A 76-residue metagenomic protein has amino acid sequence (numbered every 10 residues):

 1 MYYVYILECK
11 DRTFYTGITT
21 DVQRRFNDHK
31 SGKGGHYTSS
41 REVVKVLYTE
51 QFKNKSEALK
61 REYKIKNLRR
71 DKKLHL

Functional and structural regions predicted by a protein language model:
M1-L76: Structure-specific nucleic-acid interaction/processing domains
